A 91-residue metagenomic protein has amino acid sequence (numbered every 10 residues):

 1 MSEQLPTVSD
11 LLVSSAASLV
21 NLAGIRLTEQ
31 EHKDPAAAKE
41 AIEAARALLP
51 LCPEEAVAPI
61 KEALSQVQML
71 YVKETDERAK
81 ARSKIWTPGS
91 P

Functional and structural regions predicted by a protein language model:
M1-A44, A58-Q66, L70-P91: N-terminal intrinsically disordered, cationic/polar leader segments that include organellar targeting peptides
E43-E55: Short, charge-rich amphipathic interface segments used for partner binding and complex assembly
